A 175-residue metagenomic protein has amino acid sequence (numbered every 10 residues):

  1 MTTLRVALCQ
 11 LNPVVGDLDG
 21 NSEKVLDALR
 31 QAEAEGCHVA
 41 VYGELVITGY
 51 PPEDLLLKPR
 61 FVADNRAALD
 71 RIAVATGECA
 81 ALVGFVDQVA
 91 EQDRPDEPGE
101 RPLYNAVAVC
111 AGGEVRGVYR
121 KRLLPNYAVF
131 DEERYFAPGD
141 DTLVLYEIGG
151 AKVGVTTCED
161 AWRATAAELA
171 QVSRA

Functional and structural regions predicted by a protein language model:
M1-A175: Enzyme catalytic cores with a strong preference for nitrogen-chemistry domains
